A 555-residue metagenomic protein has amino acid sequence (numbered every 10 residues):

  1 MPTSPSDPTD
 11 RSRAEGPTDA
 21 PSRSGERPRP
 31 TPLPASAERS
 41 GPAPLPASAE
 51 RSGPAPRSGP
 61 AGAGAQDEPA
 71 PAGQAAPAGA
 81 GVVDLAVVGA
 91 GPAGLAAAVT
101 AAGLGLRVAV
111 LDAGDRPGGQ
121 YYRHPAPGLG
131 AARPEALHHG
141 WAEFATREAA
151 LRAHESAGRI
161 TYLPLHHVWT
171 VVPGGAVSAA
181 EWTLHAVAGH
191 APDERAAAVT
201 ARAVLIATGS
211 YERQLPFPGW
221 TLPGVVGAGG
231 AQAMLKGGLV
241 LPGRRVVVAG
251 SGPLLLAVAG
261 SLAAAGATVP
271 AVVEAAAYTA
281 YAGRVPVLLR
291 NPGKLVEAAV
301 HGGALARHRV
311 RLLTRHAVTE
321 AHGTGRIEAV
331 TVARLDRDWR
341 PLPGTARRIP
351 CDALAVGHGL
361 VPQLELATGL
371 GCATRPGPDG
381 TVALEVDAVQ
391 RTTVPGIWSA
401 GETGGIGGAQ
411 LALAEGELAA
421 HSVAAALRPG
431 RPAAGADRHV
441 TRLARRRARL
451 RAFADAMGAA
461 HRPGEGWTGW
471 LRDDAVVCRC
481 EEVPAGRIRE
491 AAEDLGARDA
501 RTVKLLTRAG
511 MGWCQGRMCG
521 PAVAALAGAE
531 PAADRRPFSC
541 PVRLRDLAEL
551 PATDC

Functional and structural regions predicted by a protein language model:
P2-D7, G79-V88, R123, F144-R245 (+5 more regions): FAD-binding core/adjacent interface of flavoenzyme oxidoreductases
S40, L151-A186, A265-E365: A Rossmann-like FAD-binding core segment of flavoenzymes
V83-T146, P253-L295, P376-D379, R517: Beta1-alpha1 glycine-rich phosphate/pyrophosphate-binding loop at the start of Rossmann-like nucleotide-binding domains
G227-L235, A353-G405, A452: FAD-site-proximal beta/loop scaffold in flavoenzymes
R348, E465-D474, G496-W513: Immediate flanking context of iron-sulfur cluster ligation sites
A400-A433, D437-R442: A conserved FAD-binding loop/helix module that cradles the flavin
D474-A485, T507-A525: Local cysteine-cluster metal-coordination motifs and their immediate loop/turn environment, predominantly Fe-S cluster
E530-C555: Low-complexity, small/polar and acidic-rich linker and loop segments
